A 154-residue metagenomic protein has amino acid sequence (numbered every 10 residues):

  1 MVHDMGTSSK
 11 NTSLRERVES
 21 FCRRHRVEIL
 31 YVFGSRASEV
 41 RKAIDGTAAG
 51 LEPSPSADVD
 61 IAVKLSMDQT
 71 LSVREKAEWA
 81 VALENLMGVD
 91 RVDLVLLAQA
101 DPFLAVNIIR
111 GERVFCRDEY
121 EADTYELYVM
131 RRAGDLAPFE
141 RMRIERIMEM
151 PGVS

Functional and structural regions predicted by a protein language model:
M1-P55, S66-S154: Catalytic core of pol beta-like nucleotidyltransferases
V59-V63: Short, aliphatic-rich beta-strand segments
